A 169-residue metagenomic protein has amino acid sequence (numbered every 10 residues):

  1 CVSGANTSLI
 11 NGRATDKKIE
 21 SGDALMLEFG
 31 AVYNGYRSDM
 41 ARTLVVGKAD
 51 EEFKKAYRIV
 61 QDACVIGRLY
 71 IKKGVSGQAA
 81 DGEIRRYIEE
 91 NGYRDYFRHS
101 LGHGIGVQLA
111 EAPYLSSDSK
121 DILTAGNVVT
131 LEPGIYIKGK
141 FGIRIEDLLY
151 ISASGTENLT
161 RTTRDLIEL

Functional and structural regions predicted by a protein language model:
C1-L169: Active-site neighborhoods and metal-handling regions in enzymes and metal-associated proteins
